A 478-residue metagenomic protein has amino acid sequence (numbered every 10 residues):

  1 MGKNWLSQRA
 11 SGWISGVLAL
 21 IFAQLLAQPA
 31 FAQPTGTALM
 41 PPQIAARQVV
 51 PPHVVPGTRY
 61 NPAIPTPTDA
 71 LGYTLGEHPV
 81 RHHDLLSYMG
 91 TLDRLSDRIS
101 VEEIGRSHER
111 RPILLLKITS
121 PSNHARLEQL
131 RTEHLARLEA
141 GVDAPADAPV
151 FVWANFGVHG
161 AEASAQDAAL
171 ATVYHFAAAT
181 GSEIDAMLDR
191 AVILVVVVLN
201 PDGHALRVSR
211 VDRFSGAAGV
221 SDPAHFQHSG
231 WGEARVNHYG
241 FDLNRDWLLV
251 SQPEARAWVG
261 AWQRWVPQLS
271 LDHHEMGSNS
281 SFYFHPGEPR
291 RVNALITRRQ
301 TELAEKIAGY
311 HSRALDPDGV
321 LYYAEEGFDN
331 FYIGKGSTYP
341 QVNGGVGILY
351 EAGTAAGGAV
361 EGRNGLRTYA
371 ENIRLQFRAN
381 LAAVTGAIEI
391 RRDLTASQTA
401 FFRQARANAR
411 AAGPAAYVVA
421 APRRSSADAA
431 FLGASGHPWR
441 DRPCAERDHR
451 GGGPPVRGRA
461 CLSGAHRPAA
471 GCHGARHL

Functional and structural regions predicted by a protein language model:
G2-V17: Bacterial N-terminal signal peptides that target proteins for export
S15-A27: Bacterial N-terminal signal peptides
Q33-I118, S122-A163, D167, A171-V192 (+9 more regions): Intrinsic-disorder/low-complexity accessory segments
V173-F176, R190-R213: Carboxylate/His-rich catalytic cores and anion/metal-binding grooves
P223-F241: Aromatic- and acidic-residue-enriched carbohydrate-binding clefts of CAZyme catalytic domains
F226-S229, F331-G336: Alpha-helical scaffolding within the catalytic cores of extracellular/periplasmic polymer-degrading hydrolases
W262-M276: Proline-aspartate-enriched helix->loop->beta-strand connector
